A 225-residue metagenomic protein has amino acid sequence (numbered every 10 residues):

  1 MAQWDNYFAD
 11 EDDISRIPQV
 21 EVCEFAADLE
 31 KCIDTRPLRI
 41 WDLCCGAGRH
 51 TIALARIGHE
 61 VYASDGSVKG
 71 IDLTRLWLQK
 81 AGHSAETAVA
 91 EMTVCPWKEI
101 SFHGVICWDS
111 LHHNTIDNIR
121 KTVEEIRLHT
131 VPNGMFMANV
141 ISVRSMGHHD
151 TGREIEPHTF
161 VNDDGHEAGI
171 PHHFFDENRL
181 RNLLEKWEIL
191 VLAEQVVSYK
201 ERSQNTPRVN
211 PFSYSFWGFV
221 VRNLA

Functional and structural regions predicted by a protein language model:
M1-P37, G46-P96, N118, M135-A225: Class I (Rossmann-like) S-adenosyl-L-methionine-dependent methyltransferase catalytic domain, capturing the SAM-binding
D42: Class I SAM-dependent methyltransferase core
S64, W108-D109, T130: Short His-Asn-centered micro-motif
T93-V105: A short acidic, Gly/Pro-enriched loop at the edge of an enzyme's catalytic core that lines a small-molecule cofactor
H103-N118: A short SAM/SAH-binding and catalytic strip from SAM-dependent methyltransferases
R120-P132: A short glycine-rich, Lys/Arg-flanked "PGG" loop and its adjoining helix->strand segment in the class I
